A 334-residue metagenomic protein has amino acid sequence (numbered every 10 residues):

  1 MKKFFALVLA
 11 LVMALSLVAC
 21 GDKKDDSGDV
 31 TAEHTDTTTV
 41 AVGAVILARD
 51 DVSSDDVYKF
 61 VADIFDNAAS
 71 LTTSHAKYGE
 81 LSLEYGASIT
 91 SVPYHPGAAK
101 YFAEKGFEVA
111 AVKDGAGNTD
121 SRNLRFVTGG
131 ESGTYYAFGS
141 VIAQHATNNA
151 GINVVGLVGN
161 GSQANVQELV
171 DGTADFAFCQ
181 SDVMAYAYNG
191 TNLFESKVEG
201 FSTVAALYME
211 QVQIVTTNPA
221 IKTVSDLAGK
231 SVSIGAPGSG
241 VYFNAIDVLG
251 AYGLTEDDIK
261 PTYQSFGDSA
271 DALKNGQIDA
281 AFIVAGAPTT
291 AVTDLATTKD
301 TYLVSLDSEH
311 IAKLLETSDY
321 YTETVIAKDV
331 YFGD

Functional and structural regions predicted by a protein language model:
M1-L9: Positively charged n-region of N-terminal signal peptides that target proteins for export
S16-A19: C-terminal motif of bacterial Sec signal peptides marking the signal peptidase cleavage site
G21-K23: Bacterial signal peptide processing site
D25-V52, S181-V183, T191-N192, E256-D334: Pocket-lining segment of extracytoplasmic ligand-binding domains
T31, T37-T39, A44-N118, F332-D334: Segments of small-molecule ligand-sensing domains
A41-G43, S121, G133, G151 (+5 more regions): Extracytoplasmic
E84-Y101, S121-N149, V154, M209-N275: Bilobed "Venus flytrap"/periplasmic-binding protein-like clamshell domains and structurally analogous long
G139-Q144, V155-S196, I214-T217, K222 (+2 more regions): Pocket-flanking alpha-helical
